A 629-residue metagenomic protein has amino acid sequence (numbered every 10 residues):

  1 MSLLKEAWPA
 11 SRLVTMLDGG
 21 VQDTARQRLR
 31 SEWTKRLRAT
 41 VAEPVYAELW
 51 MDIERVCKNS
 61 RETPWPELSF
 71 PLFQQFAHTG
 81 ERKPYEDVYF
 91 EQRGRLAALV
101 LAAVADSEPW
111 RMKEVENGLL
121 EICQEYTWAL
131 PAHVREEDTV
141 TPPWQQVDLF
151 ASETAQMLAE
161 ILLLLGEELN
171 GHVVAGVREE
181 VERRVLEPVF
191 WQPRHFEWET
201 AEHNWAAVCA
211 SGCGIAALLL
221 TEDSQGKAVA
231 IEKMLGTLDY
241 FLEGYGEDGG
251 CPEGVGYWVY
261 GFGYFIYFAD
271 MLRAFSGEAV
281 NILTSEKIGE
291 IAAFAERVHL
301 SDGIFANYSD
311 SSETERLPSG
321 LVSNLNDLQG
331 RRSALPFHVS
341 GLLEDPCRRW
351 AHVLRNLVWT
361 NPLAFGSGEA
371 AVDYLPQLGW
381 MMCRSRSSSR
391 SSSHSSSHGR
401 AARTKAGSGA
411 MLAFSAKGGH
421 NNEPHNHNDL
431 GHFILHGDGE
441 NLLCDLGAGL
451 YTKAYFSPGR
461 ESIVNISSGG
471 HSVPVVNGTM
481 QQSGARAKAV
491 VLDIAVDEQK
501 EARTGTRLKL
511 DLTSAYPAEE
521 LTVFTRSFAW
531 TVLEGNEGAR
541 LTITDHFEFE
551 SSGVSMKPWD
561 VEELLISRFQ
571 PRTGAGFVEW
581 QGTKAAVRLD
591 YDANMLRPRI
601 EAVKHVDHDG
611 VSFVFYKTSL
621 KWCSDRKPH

Functional and structural regions predicted by a protein language model:
M1-L49, A98-V104: Extreme N-terminal leader/anchor segments
V56-L68, V115-H133, G176-F196, V229-G249 (+2 more regions): Long, well-ordered core segments of solenoidal/helical folds
G80-Q92, V104, R135-S152, W191-A207 (+4 more regions): Solvent-exposed loop and edge beta-strand segments that line ligand/cofactor-binding and catalytic clefts
F90-A105, N117-E121, S152-L164: Non-membrane alpha-helical segments in proteins
A103-E116, I161-E182, A217-L235, L272-I288 (+2 more regions): Structural helix-adjacent loops and short alpha-helical linkers that scaffold large soluble proteins
H133-R135, V339-G341, R390-A401, K405 (+1 more regions): CBM-like, beta-strand-rich accessory domains located in the C-terminal region of large, secreted polysaccharide-active
D138-G256, Y267, L354-G366: Active-site lining segments of carbohydrate-active enzymes
F262-R390, S397-L442: Carbohydrate-active enzyme catalytic cores, enriched for enzymes that act on polyanionic acidic polysaccharides
